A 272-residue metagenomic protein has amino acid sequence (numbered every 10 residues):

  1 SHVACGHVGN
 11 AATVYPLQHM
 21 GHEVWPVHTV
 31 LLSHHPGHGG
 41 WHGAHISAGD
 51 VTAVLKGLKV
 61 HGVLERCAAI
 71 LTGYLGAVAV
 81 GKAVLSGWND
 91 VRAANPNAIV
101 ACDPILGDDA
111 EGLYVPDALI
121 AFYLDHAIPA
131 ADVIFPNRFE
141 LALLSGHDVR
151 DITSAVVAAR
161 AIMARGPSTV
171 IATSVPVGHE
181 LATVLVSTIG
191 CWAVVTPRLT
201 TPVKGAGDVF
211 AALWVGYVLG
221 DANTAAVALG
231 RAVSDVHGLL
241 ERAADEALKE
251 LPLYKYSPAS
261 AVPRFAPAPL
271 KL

Functional and structural regions predicted by a protein language model:
S1-D109, K255-L272: Conserved N-terminal subdomain of the carbohydrate kinase-like
V3, V30-L32, G76, L106-D108 (+4 more regions): Glycine-rich beta-alpha junction loops
G9-A11, H38, E111-Y114, L181-L185 (+1 more regions): Short acidic, glycine/serine/threonine-rich loops at helix termini
I70, N137, G207: Residue-level signal for inorganic ion chemistry
L113-W192, L199-T201, D221-A226: Conserved phosphate/ATP/ADP-binding segment of small-molecule kinases
T196-W214, A228: Short glycine/threonine-rich catalytic loop with a Thr-x-Gly-x-Asp
A212-G220, S234, G238: Short glycine/serine- and small hydrophobic-enriched flexible loop segments
A226-L272: Charged C-terminal helix
